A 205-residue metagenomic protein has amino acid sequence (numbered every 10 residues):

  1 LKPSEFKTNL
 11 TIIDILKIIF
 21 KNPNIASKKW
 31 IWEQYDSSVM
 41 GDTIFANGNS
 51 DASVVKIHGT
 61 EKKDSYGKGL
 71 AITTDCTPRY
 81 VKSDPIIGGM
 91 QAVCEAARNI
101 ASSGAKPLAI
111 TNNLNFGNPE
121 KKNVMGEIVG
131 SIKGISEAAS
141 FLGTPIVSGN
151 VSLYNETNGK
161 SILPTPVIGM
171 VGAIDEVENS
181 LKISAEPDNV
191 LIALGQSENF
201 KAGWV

Functional and structural regions predicted by a protein language model:
L1-V205: Glycine/proline-enriched, intrinsically flexible loops and inter-domain linkers
